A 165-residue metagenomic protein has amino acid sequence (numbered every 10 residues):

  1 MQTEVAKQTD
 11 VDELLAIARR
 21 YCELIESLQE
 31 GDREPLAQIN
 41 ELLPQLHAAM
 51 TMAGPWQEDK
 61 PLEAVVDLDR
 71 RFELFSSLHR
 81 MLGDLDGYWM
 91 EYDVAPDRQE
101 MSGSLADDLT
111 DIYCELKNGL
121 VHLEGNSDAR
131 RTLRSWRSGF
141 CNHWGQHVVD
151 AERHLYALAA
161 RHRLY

Functional and structural regions predicted by a protein language model:
M1, E100-G103, E115-Y165: Acidic, proline/glycine-rich low-complexity IDRs
Q2-C22, N142: Surface-exposed extracytoplasmic segments
E4, Q29-D32, L36, P61-L68 (+5 more regions): Short, charged/polar micro-motifs that form catalytic or ligand-binding hotspots
E13-L68: N-terminal interaction modules that seed assembly of large macromolecular complexes
I17-R20, L24, Q38, L42 (+4 more regions): Charge-rich, solvent-exposed alpha-helical interaction surfaces
C22-I25, H47-M50, G54, L82 (+6 more regions): A structural signal for well-ordered alpha-helices, especially hydrophobic packing surfaces of coiled-coils
S27-E30, E91, G125, L164: Heptad-repeat coiled-coil alpha-helices
P55-L120: Long amphipathic alpha-helical segments
